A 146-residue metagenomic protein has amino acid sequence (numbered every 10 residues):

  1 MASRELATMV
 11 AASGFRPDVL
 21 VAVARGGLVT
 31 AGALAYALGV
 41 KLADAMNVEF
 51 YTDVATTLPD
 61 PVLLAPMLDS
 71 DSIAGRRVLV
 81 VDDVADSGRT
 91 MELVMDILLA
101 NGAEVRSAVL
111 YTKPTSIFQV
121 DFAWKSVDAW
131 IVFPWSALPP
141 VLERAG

Functional and structural regions predicted by a protein language model:
M1-G146: PRPP-associated nucleotide enzymes
